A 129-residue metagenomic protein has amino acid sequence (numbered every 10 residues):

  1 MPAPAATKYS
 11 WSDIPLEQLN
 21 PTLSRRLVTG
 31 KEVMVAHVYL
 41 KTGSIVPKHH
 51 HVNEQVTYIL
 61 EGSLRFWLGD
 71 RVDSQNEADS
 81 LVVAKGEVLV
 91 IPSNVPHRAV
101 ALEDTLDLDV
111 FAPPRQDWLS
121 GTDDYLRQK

Functional and structural regions predicted by a protein language model:
M1-E32, A36, D123-K129: A short, N-terminal "cap"/entry segment at the start of jelly-roll beta-barrel domains of the cupin/DSBH fold
P21, A36-H50: Conserved short histidine dyad/triad with adjacent acidic residue
Y39-K41, H51-F66, D70: Short, conserved beta-strand element in jelly-roll/cupin
I45-P47, R65, E87-R98: Histidine-centered metal-chelating micro-motifs
L60-E61, A84-K85, E103: A cytosolic small-molecule/anion-sensing beta-strand core signal
R71-S93: Short acidic-glycine-tyrosine-enriched beta hairpin
S93-D117: Ligand-binding loop in jelly-roll beta-barrel domains
